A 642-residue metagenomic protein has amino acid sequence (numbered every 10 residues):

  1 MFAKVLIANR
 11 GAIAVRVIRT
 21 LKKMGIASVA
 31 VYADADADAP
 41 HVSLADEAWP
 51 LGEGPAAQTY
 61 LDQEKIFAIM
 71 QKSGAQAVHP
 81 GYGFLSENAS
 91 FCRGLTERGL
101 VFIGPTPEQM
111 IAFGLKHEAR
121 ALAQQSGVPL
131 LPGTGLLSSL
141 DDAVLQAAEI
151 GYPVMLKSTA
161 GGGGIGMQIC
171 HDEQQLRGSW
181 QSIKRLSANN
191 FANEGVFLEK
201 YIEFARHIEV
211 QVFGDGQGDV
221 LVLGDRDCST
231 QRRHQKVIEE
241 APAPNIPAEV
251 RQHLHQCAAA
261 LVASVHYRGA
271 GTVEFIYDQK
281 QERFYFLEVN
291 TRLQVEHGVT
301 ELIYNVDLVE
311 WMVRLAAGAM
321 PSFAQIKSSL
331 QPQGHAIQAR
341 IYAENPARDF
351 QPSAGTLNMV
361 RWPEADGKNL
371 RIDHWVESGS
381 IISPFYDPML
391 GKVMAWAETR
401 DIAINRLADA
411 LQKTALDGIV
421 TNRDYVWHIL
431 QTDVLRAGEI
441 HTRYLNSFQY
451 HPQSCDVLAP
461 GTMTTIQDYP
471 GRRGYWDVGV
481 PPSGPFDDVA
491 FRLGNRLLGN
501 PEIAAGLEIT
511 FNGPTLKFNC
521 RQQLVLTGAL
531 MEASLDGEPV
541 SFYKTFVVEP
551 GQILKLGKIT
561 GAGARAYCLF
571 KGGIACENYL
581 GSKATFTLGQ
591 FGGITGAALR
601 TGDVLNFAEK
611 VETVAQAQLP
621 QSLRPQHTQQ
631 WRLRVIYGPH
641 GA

Functional and structural regions predicted by a protein language model:
M1-V273, Y277-Q294: N-terminal beta-alpha lobe that positions the nucleotide/phosphoryl donor in ATP/NTP-coupled carboxylate activation
L6-I7, P50, H79, M155 (+24 more regions): Structured core elements
G81, N193-F197, Y267-V273, S322-Q331 (+4 more regions): Flexible, glycine/charged-enriched surface loops at secondary-structure junctions
F84, N88, A112, E199-I208 (+6 more regions): A glycine-rich phosphate-binding loop feature that marks nucleotide/adenosyl-phosphate handling sites
V101, T159-G161, R232-I238, F286-V295 (+4 more regions): Short acidic (Asp/Glu) and glycine-rich catalytic loops that position anionic groups and cofactors
G218-H234, F275-L293, N305, L357-S383 (+2 more regions): Flexible glycine/proline-rich, aromatic-decorated loop/lid segments
G298-D456: Catalytic cores of soluble metabolic enzymes centered on carboxylation/carboxyl-transfer
P452-A642: Conserved "landmark" site that anchors the functional core of diverse proteins
